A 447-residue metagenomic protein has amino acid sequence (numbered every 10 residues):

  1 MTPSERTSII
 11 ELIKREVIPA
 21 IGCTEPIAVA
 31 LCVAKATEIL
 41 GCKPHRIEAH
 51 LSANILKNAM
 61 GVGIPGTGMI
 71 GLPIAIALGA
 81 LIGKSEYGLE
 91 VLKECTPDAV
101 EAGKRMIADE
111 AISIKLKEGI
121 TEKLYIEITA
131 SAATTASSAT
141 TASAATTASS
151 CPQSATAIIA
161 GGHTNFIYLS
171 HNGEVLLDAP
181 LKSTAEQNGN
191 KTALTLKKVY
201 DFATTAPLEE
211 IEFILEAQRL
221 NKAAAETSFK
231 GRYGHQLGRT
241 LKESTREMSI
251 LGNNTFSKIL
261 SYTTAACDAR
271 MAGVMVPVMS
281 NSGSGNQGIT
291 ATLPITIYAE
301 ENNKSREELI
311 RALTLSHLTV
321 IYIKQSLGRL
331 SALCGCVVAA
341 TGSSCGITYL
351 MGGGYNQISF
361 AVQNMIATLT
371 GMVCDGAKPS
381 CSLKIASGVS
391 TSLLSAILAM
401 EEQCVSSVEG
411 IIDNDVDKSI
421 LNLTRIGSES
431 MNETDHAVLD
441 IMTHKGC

Functional and structural regions predicted by a protein language model:
M1-I10, C42-I55, N254-G273, S305-I323 (+1 more regions): Acidic-glycine-rich active-site phosphate/pyrophosphate-binding loop
E5-L40, P44: N-terminal signal-anchor module of multipass membrane proteins
E5-R15, E86-A130, L196-D201, I211-E243 (+1 more regions): Functionally critical mobile loop/hinge segments
P19-K35, V276-L293, G335-V338: Conserved phosphate/anionic-ligand binding catalytic regions in large, soluble enzymes, centered on
P26-C42, G288-K304, S344-G352: Alpha-helical support elements that line or immediately flank enzyme active sites and cofactor-binding pockets
H45-L89, V100-I112, E308-N356, T368-L393: A structural-propensity feature for long, helix-poor, extended segments
A108-A136, A144-G273, L439-C447: Signature of multi-pass transmembrane helix bundles
M248-S257, R270-N303: Membrane-embedded translocation segments of transport machinery
